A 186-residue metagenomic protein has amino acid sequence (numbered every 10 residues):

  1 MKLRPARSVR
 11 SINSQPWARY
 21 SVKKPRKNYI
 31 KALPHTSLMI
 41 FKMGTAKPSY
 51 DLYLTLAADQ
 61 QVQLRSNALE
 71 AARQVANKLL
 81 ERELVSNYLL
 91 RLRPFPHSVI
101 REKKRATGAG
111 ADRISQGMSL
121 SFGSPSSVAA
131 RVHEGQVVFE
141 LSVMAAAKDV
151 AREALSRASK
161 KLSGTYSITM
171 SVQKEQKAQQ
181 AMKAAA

Functional and structural regions predicted by a protein language model:
M1-A186: Ribosome-associated RNA-binding proteins
